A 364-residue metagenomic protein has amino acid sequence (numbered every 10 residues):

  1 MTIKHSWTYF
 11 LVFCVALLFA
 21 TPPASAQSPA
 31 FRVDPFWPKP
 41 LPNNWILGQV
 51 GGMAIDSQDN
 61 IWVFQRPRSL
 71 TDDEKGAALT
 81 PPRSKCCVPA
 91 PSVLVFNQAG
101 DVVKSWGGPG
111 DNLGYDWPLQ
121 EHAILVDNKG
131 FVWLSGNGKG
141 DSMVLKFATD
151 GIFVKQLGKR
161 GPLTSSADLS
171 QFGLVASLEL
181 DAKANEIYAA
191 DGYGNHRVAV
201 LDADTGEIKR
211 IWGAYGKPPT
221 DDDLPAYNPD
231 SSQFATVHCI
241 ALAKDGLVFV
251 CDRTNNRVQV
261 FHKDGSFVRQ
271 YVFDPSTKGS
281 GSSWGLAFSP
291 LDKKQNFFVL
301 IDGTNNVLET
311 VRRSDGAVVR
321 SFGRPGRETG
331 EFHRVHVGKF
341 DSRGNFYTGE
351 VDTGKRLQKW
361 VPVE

Functional and structural regions predicted by a protein language model:
M1-L11: Bacterial N-terminal signal peptides that target proteins for export
K4, L18-S25: Short, low-complexity disordered leader/linker segments with a strong preference for bacterial N-terminal type II
Y9-T21: Bacterial N-terminal signal peptides
S25-E364: Eukaryotic scaffold repeat domains enriched in small/polar residues
